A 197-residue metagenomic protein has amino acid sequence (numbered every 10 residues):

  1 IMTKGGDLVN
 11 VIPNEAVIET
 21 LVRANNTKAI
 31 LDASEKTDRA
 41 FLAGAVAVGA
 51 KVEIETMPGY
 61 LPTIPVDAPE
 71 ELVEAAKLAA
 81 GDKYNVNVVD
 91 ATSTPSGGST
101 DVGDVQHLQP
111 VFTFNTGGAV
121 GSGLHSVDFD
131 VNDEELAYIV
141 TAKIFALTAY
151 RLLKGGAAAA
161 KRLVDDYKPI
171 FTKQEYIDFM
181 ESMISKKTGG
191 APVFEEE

Functional and structural regions predicted by a protein language model:
I1-K77, S93-G103: Midchain, well-structured core segments that form catalytic/ion-binding scaffolds
S34, V73, D82, V86-V89 (+1 more regions): Intrinsically disordered, low-complexity regions
T37-G49, K77-K83, Q109, A142 (+1 more regions): Structural signal for hydrophobic packing residues in well-ordered secondary-structure cores of soluble enzyme domains
V86-K143, T148-E197: Zn-dependent metallopeptidase/amidohydrolase metal-coordination segment
